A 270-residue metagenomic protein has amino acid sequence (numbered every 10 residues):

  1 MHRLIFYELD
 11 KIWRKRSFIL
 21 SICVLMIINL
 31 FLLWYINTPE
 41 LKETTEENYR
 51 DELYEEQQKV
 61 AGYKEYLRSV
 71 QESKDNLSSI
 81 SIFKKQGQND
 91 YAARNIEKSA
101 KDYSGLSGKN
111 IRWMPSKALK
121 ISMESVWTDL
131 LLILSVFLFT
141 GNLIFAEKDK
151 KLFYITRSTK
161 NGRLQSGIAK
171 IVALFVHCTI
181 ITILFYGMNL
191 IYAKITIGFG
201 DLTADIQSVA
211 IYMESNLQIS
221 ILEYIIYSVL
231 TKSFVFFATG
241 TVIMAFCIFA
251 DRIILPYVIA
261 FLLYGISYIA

Functional and structural regions predicted by a protein language model:
M1-S21, L25, I168-K170: Aromatic- and glycine-rich beta-strand/loop motifs that create alpha-glucan
I5, F18-C23, I226-L230, F234 (+1 more regions): Hydrophobic alpha-helical transmembrane segments
R16-I19, L164, I253-L255: Residues that define the loop-to-transmembrane-helix transition and helix capping in multi-pass membrane transporters
C23-M26, I254-S267: Central hydrophobic cores of alpha-helical transmembrane segments in multi-pass integral membrane proteins
I27-N76, N95-E147, G167-F249, I269: Secretory targeting signals
Y154, G167, P256-V258: Hydrophobic/aromatic positions within or immediately flanking transmembrane alpha-helices of multi-pass small-molecule
R157-R163: Short helix-to-coil transition segments within interhelical loops that connect adjacent transmembrane helices
